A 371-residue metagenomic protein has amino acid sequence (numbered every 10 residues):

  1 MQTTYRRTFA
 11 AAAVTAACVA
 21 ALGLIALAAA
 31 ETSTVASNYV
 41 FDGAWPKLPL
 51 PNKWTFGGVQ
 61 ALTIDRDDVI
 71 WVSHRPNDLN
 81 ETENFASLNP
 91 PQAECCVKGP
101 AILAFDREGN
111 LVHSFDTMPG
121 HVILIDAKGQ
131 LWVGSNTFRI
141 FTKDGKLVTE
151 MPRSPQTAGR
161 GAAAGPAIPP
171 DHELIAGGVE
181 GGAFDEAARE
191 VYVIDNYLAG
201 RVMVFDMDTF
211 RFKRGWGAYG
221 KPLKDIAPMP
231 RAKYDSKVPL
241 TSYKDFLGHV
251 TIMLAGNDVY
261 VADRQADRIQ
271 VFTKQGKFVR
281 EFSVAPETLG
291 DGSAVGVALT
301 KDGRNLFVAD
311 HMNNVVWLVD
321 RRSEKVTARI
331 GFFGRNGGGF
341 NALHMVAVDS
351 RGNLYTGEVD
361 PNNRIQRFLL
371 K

Functional and structural regions predicted by a protein language model:
T32-T55: A short helix->beta-strand "capping" segment at the edge of beta-propeller domains
K53-D65, K98-P100, T117-Q130, T157 (+4 more regions): Beta-rich, blade/repeat-based domains predominating in secreted/periplasmic proteins but also intracellular
V69-W71, Q130-W132, E190-V193, D258-V261 (+3 more regions): Conserved beta-propeller blade signature
S73-V97, I194, M203: Short, conserved, GDST-rich strand-edge loop motifs in beta-rich repeat architectures
R75-N77, N136, N196-Y197, R264 (+2 more regions): Short loop/turn segments immediately following the C-termini of beta-strands
F105-N110, T142-K146, D206-T209, T273-K277 (+2 more regions): Short loop/turn segments that connect beta-strands within beta-propeller blades
A262-R264, T288-K325: Loop/turn-rich, solvent-exposed surfaces of beta-rich toroidal or solenoidal domains
N341-K371: Blade-level signature of beta-propeller repeat domains, shared across WD40, Kelch, NHL, RCC1 and BNR/Asp-box propellers
